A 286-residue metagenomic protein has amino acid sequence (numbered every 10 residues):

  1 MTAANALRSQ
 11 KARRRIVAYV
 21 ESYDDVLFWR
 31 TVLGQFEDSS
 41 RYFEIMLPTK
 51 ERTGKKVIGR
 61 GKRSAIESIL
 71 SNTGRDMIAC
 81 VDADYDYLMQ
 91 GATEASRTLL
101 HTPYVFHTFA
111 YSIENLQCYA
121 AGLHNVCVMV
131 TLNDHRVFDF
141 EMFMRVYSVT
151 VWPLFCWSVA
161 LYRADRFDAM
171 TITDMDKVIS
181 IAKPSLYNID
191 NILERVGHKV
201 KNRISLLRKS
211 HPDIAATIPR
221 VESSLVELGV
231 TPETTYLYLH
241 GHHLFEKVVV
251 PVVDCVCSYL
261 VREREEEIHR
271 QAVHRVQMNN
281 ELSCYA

Functional and structural regions predicted by a protein language model:
M1-A286: Acidic, divalent-metal-binding catalytic cores of TOPRIM and closely related two-metal-ion phosphodiester/pyrophosphate
